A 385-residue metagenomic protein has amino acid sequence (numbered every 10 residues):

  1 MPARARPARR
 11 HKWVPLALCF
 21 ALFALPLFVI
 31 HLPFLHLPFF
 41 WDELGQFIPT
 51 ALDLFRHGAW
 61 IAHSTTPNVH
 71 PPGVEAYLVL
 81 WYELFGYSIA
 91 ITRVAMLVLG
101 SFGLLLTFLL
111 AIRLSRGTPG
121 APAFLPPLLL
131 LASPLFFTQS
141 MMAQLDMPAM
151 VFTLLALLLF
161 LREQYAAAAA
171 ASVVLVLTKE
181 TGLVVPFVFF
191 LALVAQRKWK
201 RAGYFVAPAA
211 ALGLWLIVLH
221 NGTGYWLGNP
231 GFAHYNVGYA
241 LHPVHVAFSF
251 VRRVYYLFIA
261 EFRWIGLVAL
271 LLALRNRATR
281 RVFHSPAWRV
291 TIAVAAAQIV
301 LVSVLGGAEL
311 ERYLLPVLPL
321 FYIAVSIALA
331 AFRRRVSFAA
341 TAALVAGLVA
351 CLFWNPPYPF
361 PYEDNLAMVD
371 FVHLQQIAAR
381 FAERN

Functional and structural regions predicted by a protein language model:
R4, R9, L161-R162, V184-A210 (+2 more regions): Perimembrane helix-loop-helix junctions
L16-A21, V206-G213, V268-L272, T279-A296 (+1 more regions): Signature aromatic-anchored transmembrane alpha helix within multi-pass, membrane-resident enzymes that catalyze glycan
F20, V94-R116: Transmembrane-helix motifs of polytopic, lipid-linked glycan transferases
F23-L27, A123-P134, L158, S172-V176 (+1 more regions): Short helix- or helix-capping micro-motifs that position conserved polar/aromatic residues at function-defining sites
V29-I30, W199-A273, A297-L301, L305 (+1 more regions): Membrane-lumen/periplasm interface segments of specific transmembrane helices in polyprenyl phosphate-linked
P38-W41, L135-D146, L310: Short acidic/glycine- and proline-prone juxtamembrane loop motifs at membrane-interface regions of multi-pass membrane
L104-L109, L129, P148-A167, A171 (+1 more regions): Specific aromatic-rich, kink-prone transmembrane helix
F160, T341-N385: Membrane-embedded, lumen/periplasm-facing catalytic core of multi-pass transferases that use lipid-linked donors
